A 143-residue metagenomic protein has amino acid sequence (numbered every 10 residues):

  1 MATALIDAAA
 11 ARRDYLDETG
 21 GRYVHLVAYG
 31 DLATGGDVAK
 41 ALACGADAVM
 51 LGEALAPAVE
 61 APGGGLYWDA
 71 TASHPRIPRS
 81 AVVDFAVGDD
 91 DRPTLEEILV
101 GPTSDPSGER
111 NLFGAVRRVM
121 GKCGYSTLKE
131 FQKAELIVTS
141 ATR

Functional and structural regions predicted by a protein language model:
M1-A28, L32-R143: Alpha/beta catalytic cores of nucleotide-metabolism and tRNA/nucleoside-modifying enzymes
